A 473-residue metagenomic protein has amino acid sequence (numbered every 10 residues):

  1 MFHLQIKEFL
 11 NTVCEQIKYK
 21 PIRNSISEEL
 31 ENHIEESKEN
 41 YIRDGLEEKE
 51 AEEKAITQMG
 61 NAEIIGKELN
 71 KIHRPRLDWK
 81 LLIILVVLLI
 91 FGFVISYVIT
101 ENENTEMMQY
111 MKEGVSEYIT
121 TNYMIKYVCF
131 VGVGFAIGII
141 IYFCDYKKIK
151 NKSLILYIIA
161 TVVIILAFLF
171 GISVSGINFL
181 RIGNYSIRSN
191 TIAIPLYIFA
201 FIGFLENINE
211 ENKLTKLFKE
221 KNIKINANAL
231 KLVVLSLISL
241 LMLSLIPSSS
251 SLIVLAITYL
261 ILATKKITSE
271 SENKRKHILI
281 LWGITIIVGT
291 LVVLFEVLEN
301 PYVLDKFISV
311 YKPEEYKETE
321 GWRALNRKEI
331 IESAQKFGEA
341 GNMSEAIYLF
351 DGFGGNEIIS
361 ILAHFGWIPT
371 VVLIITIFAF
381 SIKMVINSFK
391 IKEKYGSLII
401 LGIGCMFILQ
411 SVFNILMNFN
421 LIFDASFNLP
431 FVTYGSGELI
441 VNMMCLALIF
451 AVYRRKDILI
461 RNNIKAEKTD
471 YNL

Functional and structural regions predicted by a protein language model:
L46-M108: Cytosolic juxtamembrane regions of integral membrane proteins
T105-Y110, A167-I187, Y302-S309: Membrane-interfacial helix-loop-helix modules of multi-pass inner-membrane proteins that assemble, modify, or transport
C129-I137, A363-M384: Hydrophobic alpha-helical transmembrane segments
I141-V163, L214-L232, I278, L398: Interfacial loop-to-transmembrane-helix boundary motif in multi-pass membrane proteins
L214, M417-L473: A juxtamembrane structural motif centered on a specific transmembrane helix
L230-L243, S249-E296: Hydrophobic alpha-helical segments of polytopic membrane proteins
N273-P369: Hydrophobic, glycine- and aromatic-enriched re-entrant/interface helices and adjoining loop segments
S388-A425: Loop-to-helix entry and N-terminal half of a specific, functionally important transmembrane alpha helix in multi-pass
